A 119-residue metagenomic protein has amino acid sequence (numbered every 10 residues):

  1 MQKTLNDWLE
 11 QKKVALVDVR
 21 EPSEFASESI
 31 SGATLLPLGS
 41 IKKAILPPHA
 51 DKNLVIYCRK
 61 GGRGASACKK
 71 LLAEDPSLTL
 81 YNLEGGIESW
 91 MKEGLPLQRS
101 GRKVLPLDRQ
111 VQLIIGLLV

Functional and structural regions predicted by a protein language model:
M1-A15, V19-N53, R63-V119: Rhodanese-like catalytic fold shared by cysteine-dependent sulfurtransferases and DSP/PTP-type phosphatases
Y57-C58: Short, surface-exposed ligand- or partner-binding patches at beta-edge/loop junctions that are enriched in aromatics
